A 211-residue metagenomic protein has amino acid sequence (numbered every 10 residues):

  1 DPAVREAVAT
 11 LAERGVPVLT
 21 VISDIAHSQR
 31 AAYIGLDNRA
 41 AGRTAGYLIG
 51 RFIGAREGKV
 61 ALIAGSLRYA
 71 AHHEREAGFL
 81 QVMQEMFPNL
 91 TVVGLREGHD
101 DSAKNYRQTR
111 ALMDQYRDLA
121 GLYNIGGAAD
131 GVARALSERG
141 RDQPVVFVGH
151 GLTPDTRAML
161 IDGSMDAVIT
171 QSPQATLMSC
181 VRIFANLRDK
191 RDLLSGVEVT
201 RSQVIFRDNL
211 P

Functional and structural regions predicted by a protein language model:
D1-A12, F79, G94-D155: Hydrophobic alpha-helical
E6-A40, T153-I161: Flexible loop/hinge segments that line or gate small-molecule binding clefts
V16-V21, D142-H150, A167-Q171: Short hydrophobic/aromatic-enriched beta-strand-loop microsegments
S23, G35-T44, I63-Q81, T91-R107 (+3 more regions): Hinge/beta->alpha junction and helix N-cap segments in small-molecule ligand-binding domains
A31, A120, D166: Conserved acidic residues
R39-A61: A conserved helix-loop-strand patch within extracytoplasmic ligand-binding domains of the periplasmic binding
I53-V60, M86-G94, A103, Q115 (+1 more regions): Short, structured loop/turn "capping" segments at alpha-beta junctions
M83, S172-P211: Hinge/cleft segment of the Venus flytrap/periplasmic-binding protein
